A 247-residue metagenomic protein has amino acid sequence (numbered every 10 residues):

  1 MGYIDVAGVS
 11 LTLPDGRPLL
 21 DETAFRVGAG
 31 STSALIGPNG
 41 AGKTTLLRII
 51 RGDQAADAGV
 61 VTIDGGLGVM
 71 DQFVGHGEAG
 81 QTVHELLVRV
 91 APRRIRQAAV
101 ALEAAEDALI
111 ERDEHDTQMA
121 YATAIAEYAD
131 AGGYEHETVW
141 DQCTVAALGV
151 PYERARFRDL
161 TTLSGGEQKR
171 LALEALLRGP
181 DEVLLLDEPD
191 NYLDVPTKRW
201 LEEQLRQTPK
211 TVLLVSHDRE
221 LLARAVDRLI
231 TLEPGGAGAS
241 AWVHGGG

Functional and structural regions predicted by a protein language model:
M1-G247: ABC ATP-binding cassette signature C-motif
